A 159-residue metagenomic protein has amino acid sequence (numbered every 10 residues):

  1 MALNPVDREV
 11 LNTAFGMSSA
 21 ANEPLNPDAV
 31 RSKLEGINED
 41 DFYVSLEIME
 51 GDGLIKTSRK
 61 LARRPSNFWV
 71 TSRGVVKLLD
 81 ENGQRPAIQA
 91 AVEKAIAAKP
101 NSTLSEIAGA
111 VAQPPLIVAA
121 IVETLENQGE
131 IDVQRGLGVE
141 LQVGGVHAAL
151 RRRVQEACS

Functional and structural regions predicted by a protein language model:
M1-A2, A21, R31, A62 (+6 more regions): Defense-system signaling and execution modules centered on TIR/cGAS-STING-like, death/scaffold domains and their
M1-T13, L61, R153-S159: N-terminal intrinsically disordered, low-complexity tails enriched in polar/charged
L3-L34, Y43, N82-A110: Short amphipathic alpha-helical interface segments
S18-S19, N38, L54, P100 (+2 more regions): Short alpha-helix boundary/capping elements
G36-G51, A112-N127: Short amphipathic alpha-helical interaction segments
E50-K60, E126-L137: A short, conserved structural fragment
K60-I88, R135-S159: Short, cationic-aromatic polyanion-contact patches
